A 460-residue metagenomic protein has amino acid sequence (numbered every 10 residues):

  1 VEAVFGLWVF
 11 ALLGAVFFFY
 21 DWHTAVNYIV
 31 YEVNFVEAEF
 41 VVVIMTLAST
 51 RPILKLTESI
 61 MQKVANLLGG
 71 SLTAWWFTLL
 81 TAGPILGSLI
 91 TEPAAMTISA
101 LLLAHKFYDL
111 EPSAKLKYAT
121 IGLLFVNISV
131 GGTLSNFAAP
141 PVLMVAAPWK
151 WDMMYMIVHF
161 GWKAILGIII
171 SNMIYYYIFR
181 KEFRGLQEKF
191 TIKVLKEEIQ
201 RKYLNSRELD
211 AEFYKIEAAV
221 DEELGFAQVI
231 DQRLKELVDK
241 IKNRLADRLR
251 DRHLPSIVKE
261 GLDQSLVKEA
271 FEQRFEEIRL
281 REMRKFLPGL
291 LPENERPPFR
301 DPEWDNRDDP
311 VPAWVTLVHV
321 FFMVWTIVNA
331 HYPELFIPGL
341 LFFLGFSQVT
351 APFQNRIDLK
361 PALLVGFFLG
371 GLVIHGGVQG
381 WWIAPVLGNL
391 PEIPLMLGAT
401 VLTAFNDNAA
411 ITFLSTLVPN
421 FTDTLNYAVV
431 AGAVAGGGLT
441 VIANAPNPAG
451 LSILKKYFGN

Functional and structural regions predicted by a protein language model:
V1, G122, L134-S135, M154-P298 (+1 more regions): Juxtamembrane and boundary regions of transmembrane helices in multi-pass small-molecule transporters and channels
V1, L47-V64, K106-E111, I174 (+2 more regions): C-terminal ends of transmembrane helices
E2-F19, N34-A48, I98, L102 (+3 more regions): Hydrophobic mid-bilayer segments of alpha-helices in multi-pass membrane transport proteins, especially secondary
E2-L13, V41, S71-T81, L124-T133 (+3 more regions): Small-residue-rich segments of transmembrane alpha-helices in multi-pass membrane proteins, especially helix faces
E2-V4, H23-A38, M153-K163, N306-V311 (+2 more regions): Interfacial loop-to-helix junctions that mark the boundaries of transmembrane helices in multi-pass membrane
L12-F17, G83, G87-L89, P93-N127 (+2 more regions): Membrane-interfacial helix-loop connectors
M45-R51, G70-S71, A82-A95, V126-S135 (+2 more regions): Helix-loop-helix module between adjacent transmembrane segments
F226, I230-F275, R279-W304, W314-D423: Transmembrane helical segments that form the transport core of multi-pass membrane transport proteins
